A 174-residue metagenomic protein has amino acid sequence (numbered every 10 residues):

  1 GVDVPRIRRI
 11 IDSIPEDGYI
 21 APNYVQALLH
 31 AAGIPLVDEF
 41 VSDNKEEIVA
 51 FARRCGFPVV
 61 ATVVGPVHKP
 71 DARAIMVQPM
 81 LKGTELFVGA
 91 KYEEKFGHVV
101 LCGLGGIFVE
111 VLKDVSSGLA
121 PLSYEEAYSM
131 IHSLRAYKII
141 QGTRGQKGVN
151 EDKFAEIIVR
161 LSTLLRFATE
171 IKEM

Functional and structural regions predicted by a protein language model:
G1-M174: ATP-dependent carboxylate/acyl-activation modules
